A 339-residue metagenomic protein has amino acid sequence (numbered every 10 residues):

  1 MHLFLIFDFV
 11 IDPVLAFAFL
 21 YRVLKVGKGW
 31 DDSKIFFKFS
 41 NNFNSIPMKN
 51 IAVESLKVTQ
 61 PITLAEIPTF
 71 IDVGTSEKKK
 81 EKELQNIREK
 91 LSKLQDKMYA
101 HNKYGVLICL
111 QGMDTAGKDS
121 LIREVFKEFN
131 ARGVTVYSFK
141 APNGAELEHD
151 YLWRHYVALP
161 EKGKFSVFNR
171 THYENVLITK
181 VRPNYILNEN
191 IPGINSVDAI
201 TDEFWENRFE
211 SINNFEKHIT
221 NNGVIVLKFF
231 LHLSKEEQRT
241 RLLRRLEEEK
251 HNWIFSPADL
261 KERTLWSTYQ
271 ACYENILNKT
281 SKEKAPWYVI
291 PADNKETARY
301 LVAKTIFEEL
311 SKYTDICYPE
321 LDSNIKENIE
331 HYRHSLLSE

Functional and structural regions predicted by a protein language model:
M1-L15: Extreme N-terminal basic, low-complexity initiation segments that serve as generic localization/processing leaders
F4, V23-V26, N44, M113: Compositionally biased, intrinsically disordered low-complexity segments enriched in polar/proline residues
L5-F7, F19, L152: Hydrophobic alpha-helical segments and their boundary regions
A16-L20, T268: Intrinsically disordered, low-complexity N-terminal regions enriched in serine/proline/glycine with scattered basic
F19, V26, K34, K38-S45: Short, positively charged and aromatic/hydrophobic N-terminal segments
L20-V23, L246: Intrinsically disordered, low-complexity regions enriched in Ser/Pro/Gly/Gln/His and often acidic
K38, N42-E339: Glycine-rich phosphate-binding loop of ATP-dependent small-molecule kinases
